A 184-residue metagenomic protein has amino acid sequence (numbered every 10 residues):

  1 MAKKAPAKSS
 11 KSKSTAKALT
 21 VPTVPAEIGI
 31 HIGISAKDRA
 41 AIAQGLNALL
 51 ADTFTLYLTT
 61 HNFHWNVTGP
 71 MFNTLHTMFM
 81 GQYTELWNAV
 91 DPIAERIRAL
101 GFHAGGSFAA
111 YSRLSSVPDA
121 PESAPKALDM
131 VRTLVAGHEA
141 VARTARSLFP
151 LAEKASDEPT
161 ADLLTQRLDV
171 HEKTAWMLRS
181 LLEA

Functional and structural regions predicted by a protein language model:
A2-I32: Acidic, low-complexity proline/glycine-rich segments
T23-V24, D52, L56-F63, A89 (+3 more regions): Amphipathic, well-ordered alpha-helical segments in soluble domains
E27-L49, A120, A127, L134: Disorder-to-helix initiation segments
G33-A41, L56-G81, L148-P159: Helix-loop segments that flank and shape redox-cofactor active sites
I42-D52, L56, Q82, M130 (+2 more regions): Amphipathic alpha-helix face/heptad-repeat signature
V67-A110: Conserved alpha-helical segments that form or flank metal/cofactor-binding pockets of metalloenzymes
V90-A94, T174-L182: Amphipathic alpha-helical coiled-coil segments
E95, A109-Q166: Acidic/histidine-rich alpha-helical segments that form the ligand environment of transition-metal centers
